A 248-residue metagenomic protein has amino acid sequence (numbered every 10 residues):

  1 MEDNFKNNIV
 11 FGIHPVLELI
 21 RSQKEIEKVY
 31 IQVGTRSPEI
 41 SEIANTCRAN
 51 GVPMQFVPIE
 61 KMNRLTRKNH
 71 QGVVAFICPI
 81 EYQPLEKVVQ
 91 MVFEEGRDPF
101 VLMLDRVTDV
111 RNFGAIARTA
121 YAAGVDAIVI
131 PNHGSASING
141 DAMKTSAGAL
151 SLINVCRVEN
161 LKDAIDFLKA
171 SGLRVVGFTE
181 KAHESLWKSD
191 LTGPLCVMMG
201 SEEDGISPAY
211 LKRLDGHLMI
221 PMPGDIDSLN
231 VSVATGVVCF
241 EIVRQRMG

Functional and structural regions predicted by a protein language model:
M1-M91: N-terminal positively charged helical leader segments and presequences
L17, S22-Q23, K144-A149, P208-G248: Structured adenosyl-cofactor binding patch, chiefly the S-adenosyl-L-methionine
E18-E25, R36, P53, Q90-E184: RNA substrate-binding interface of SAM-dependent RNA methyltransferases
G34-T35, I59-E60, H133-S135, E202-D204 (+1 more regions): Short, acidic/turn-prone active-site loops that include or flank metal/cofactor- and phosphate-binding residues
R48, I165-K169, V243: Surface-exposed amphipathic alpha-helices with a cationic face
L65-C78, S146-A149, N154-V158, T192-G200: Short basic, glycine-rich beta-strand/loop surfaces that mediate nucleic-acid
V176-N230: Active-site/ligand-binding-proximal alpha/beta "capping" segment
